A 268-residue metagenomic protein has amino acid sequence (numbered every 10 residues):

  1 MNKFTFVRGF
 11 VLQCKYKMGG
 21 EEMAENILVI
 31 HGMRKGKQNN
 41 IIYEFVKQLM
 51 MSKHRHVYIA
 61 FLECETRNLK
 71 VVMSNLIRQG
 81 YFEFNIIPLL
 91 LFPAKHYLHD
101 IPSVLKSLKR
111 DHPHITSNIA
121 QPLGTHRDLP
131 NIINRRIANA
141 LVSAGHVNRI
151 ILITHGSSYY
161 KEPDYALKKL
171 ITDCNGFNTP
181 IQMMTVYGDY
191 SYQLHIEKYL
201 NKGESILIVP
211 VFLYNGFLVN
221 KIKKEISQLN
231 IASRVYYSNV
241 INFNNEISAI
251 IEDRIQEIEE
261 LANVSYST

Functional and structural regions predicted by a protein language model:
R8, L12-C14, G19-T268: Active-site-proximal alpha-helix that buttresses catalytic centers in soluble enzyme cores
